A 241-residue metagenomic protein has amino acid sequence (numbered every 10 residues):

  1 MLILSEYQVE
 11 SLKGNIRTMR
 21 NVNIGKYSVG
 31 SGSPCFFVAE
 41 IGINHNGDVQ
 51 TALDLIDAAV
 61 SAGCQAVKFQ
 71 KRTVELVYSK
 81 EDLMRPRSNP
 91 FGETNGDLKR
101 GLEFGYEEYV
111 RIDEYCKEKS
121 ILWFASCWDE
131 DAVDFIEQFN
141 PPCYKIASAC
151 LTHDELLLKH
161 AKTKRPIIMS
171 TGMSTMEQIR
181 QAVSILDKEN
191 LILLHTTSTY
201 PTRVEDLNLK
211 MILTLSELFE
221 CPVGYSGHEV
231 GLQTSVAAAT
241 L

Functional and structural regions predicted by a protein language model:
L2-L241: Catalytic cores and adjacent flexible loops of soluble metabolic enzymes that perform enolate/carbanion chemistry on
